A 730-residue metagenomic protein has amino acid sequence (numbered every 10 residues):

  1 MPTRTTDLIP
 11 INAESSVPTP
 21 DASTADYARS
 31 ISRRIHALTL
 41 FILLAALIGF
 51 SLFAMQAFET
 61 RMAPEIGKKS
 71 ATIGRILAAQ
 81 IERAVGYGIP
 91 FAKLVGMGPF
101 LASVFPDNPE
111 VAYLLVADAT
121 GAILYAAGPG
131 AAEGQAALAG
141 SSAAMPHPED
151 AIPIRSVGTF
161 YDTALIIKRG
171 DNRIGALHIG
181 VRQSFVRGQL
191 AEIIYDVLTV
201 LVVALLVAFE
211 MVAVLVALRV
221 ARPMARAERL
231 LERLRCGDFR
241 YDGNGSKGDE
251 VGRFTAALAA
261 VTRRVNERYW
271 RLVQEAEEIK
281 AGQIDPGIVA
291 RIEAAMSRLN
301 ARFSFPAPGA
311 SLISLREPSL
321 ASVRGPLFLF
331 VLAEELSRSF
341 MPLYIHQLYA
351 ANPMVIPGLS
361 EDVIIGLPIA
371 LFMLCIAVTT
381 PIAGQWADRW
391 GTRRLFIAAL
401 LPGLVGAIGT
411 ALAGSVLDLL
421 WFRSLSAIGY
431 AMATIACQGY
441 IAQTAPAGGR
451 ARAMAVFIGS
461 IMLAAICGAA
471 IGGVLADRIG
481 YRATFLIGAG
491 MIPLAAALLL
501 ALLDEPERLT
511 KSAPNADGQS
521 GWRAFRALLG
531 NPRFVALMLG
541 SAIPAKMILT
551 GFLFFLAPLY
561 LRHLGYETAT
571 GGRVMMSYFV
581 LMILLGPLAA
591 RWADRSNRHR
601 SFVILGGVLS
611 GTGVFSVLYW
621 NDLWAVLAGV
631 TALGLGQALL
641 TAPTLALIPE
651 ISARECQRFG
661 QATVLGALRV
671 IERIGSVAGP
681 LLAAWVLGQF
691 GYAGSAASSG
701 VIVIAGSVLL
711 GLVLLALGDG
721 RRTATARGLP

Functional and structural regions predicted by a protein language model:
L8, N12, P106-E110, G130-Y195: Extracytoplasmic
Y27-Q56: Extreme N-terminal signal-anchor transmembrane helix of membrane signaling/transducer proteins, especially in bacteria
L38, S51-E59, A204-A221, R235: Cytosolic-side ends of inner-membrane transmembrane helices, especially those that anchor bacterial signal-transduction
V220-Y241, T255, A259-T262, N266-Y269 (+1 more regions): Membrane-proximal alpha-helical signal-transduction linkers
F303-E317, D504-L539, L729-P730: Juxtamembrane intracellular "pre-TM" segments in multi-pass secondary transporters
T379-G391, G586-N597: Helix-to-loop junctions at the C-terminal end of transmembrane segments in multipass secondary transporters
R394-I408, A489, S601-S616: Structural signature of the two symmetry-related core transmembrane helices
S424-G459: Cytoplasmic helix-loop-helix junction between adjacent transmembrane helices in 12-TM secondary transporters
